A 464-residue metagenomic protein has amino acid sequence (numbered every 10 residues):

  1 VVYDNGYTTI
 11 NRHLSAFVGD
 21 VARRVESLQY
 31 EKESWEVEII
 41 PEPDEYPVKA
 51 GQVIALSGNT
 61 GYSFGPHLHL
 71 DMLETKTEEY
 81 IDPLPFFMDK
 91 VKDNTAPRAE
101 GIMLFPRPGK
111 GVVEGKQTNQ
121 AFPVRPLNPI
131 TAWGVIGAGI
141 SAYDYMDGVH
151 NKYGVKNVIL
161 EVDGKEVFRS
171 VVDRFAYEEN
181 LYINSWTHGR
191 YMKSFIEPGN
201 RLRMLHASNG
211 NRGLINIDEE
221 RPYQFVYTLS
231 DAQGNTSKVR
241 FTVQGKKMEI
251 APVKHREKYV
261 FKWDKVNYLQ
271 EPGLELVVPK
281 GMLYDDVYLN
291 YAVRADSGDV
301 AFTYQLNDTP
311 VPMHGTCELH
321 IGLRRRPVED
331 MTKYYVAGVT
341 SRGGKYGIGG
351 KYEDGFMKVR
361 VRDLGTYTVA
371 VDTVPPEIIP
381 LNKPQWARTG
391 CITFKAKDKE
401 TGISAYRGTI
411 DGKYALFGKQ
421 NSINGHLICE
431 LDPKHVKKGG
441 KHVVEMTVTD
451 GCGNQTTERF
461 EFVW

Functional and structural regions predicted by a protein language model:
V1-P41: Zn2+-dependent peptidoglycan hydrolase active-site motif and core
V1-Y7, H13, P41-G111: Conserved, short, structured surface segments that act as functional micro-motifs
K49, K92, F105-K247, G349 (+2 more regions): Long, low-complexity serine/threonine/glycine- and acidic-rich segments characteristic of extracellular
L84-T131, Y143, M248-V253, T368-A387: Short, compositionally biased P/S/T/A/G/V-rich stretches that sit at domain boundaries
A132-G137, P312-H320, W386-T393: Short coil/turn motif common to extracellular beta-sandwich-like domains
G139-Y143, H320-R324, C391-K399: Short edge beta-strand/loop segments characteristic of extracellular beta-sandwich folds
I250-W263, L289-Y335: Proteolytic processing hotspots in large secreted/extracellular or virion-associated proteins and select intracellular
P310-L364, A405-R407, Y414-A415: Proteolytic-maturation and junctional protease-sensitive modules
